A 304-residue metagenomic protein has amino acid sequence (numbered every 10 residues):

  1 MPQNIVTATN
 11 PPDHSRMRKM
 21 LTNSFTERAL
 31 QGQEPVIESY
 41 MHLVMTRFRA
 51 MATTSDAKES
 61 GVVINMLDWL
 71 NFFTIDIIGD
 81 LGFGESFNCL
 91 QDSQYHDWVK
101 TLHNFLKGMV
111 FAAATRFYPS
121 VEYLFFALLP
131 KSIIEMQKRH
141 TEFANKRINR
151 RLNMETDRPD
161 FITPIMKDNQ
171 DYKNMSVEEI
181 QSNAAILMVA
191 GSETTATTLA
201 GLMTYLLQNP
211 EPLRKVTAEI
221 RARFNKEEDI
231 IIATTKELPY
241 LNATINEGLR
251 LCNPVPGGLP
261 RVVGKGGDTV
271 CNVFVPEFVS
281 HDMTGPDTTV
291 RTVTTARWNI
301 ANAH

Functional and structural regions predicted by a protein language model:
M1, D13-S24, P119-F125, A196-T198: Surface-exposed beta-strand-to-loop junctions that form interaction patches on eukaryotic regulatory domains
M1-T9: Active-site substrate-recognition loop segments, prototypically the cytochrome P450 B′-helix/B-C loop
G32-L199, K215: Cytochrome P450 heme-thiolate monooxygenase catalytic core
E34, E38, S60, Q94-N104 (+6 more regions): Cytochrome P450 I-helix active-site segment
T74, T194-E219, T295-R297, H304: Cytochrome P450 catalytic-core helices
N88, G258-L259, M283-P286: Cytochrome P450 core scaffold surrounding the K-helix E-X-X-R motif and the conserved "meander" helix-loop region
A184-A185, S192, N272-D282, N302-H304: C-terminal, well-structured subdomains that either form a transmembrane helix-short loop-helix hairpin in multi-pass
G264-K265, D282-H304: Conserved cytochrome P450 K-helix/beta-meander segment immediately N-terminal to the heme-binding cysteine loop
